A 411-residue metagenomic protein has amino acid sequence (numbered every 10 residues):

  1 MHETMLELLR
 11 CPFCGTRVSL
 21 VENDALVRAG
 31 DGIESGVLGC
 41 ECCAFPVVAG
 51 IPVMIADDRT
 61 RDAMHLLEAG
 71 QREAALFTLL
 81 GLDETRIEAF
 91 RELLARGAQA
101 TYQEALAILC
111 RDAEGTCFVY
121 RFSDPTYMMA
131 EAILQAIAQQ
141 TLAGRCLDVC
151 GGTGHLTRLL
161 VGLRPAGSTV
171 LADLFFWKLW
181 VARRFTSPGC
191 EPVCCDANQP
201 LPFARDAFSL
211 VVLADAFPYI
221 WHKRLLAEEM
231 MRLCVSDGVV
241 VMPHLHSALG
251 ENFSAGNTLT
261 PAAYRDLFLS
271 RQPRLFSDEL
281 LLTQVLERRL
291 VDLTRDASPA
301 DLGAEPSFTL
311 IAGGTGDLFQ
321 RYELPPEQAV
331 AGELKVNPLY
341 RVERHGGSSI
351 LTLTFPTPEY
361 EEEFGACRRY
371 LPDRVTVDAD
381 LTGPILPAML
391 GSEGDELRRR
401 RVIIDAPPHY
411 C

Functional and structural regions predicted by a protein language model:
A105-M128: Class I SAM-dependent methyltransferase Rossmann-like catalytic core, especially the SAM/SAH-binding loop
R121-A143: Conserved alpha-helix/loop element of class I SAM-dependent methyltransferases that forms part of the SAM/SAH-binding
L147, G152-P200: Class I SAM-dependent methyltransferase SAM/SAH-binding core
N198-V211: A short acidic, Gly/Pro-enriched loop at the edge of an enzyme's catalytic core that lines a small-molecule cofactor
L210-W221: A short SAM/SAH-binding and catalytic strip from SAM-dependent methyltransferases
R224-S236: A short glycine-rich, Lys/Arg-flanked "PGG" loop and its adjoining helix->strand segment in the class I
V239-A263: Conserved class I S-adenosyl-L-methionine
P306-C411: C-terminal lobe and adjacent flexible extensions of AdoMet/dcAdoMet transferase-like proteins
